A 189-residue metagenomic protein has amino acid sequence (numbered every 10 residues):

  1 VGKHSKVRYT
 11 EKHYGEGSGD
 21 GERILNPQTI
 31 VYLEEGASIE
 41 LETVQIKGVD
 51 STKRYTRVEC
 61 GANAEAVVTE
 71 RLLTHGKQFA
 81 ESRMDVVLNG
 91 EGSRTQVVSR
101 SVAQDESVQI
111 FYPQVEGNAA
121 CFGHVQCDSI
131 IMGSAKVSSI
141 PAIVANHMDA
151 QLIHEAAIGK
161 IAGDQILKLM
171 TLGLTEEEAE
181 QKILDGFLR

Functional and structural regions predicted by a protein language model:
V1-L167, T171-L174, D185-R189: Conserved beta-strand/loop scaffold segments within soluble protein domains that form the structured core and edges
S5, A179-E180: Small-residue helix-packing motif on alpha-helices
